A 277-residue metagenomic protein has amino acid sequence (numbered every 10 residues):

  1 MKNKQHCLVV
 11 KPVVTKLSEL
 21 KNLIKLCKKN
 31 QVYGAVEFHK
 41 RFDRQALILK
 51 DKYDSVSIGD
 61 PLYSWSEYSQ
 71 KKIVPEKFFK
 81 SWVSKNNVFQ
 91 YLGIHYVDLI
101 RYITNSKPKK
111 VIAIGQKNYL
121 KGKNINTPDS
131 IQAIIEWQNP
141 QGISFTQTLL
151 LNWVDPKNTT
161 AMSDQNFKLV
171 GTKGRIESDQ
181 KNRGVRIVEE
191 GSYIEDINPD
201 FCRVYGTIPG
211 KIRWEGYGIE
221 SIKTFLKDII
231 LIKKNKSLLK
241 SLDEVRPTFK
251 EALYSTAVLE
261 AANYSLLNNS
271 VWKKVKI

Functional and structural regions predicted by a protein language model:
M1-R41: Beta-strand-loop-alpha-helix segment that lines the small-molecule cofactor/substrate pocket of alpha/beta enzymes
K4, K77-K85, F201-T207: Short glycine/proline- and charge-enriched loop/turn segments that cap or connect secondary-structure elements
Q5, N30-Y33, D60-L62, I143-Q147: Short, well-ordered coil/turn segments that N-cap beta-strands
V10, S84-F89, T207-I212: A short acidic, glycine-rich active-site loop that binds or catalyzes chemistry on phosphate/adenosine moieties
E19-K21, V32, T224-I277: C-terminal helix-rich "cap/oligomerization" subdomain common to oxidoreductases
K21, D43, L47, I94-D98 (+3 more regions): A structural signal for well-ordered alpha-helical segments within the folded catalytic domains of diverse enzymes
A35, K40-P128, A133, N269: Predominantly a Rossmann-like dinucleotide-binding segment in NAD(P)-dependent oxidoreductases
Y91, H95-E190, S221-K236, E260-A261 (+1 more regions): Contiguous beta-strand/loop segments that form the cofactor/metal-binding neighborhood of enzyme cores
